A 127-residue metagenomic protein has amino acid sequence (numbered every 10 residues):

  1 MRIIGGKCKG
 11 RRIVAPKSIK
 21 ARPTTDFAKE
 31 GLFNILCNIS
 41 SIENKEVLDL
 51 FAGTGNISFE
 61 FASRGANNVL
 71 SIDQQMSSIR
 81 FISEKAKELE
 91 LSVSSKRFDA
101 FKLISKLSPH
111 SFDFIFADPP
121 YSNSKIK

Functional and structural regions predicted by a protein language model:
M1-K127: Class I S-adenosyl-L-methionine-dependent methyltransferase catalytic core
